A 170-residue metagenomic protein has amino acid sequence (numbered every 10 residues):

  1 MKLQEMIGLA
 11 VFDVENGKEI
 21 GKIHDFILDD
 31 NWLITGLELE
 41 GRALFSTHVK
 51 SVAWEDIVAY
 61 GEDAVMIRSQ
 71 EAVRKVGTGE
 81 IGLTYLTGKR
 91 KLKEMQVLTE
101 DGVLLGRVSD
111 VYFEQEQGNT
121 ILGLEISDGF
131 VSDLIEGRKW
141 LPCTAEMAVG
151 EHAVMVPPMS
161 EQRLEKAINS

Functional and structural regions predicted by a protein language model:
M1-S170: Peripheral interaction segments used for macromolecular assembly
